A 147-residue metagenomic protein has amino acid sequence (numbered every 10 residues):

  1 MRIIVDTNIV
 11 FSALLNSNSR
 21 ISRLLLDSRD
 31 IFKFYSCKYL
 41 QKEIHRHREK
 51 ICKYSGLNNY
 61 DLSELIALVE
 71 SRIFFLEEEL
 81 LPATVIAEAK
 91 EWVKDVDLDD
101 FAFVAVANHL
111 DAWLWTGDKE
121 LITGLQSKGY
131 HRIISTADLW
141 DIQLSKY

Functional and structural regions predicted by a protein language model:
M1-S36: Short, well-structured N-terminal submotif of metal-dependent ribonuclease cores
I9-V10, L40, F103, E120-L121: Alpha-helix capping/helix-boundary segments
N16-S17, L57-N59, V96-D97: Short gly/ser/thr-rich secondary-structure transition/capping motifs
S17, H47, S127-K128: Residue-level signal for well-ordered alpha-helical positions
L24, A105-V106, G124: Hydrophobic/aromatic ligand-binding patch that stacks against planar heteroaromatic rings of cofactors or nucleotides
S28-D30, K38-A87: PIN-domain endoribonuclease scaffold, especially VapC-family toxins
S36-C37, H109, W113, K119-Y147: Acidic, PIN/NYN-like endoribonuclease modules and their adjacent C-terminal/linker elements
F74-W115, K119: Active-site neighborhoods of divalent-metal-dependent phosphate/nucleic-acid chemistry enzymes
